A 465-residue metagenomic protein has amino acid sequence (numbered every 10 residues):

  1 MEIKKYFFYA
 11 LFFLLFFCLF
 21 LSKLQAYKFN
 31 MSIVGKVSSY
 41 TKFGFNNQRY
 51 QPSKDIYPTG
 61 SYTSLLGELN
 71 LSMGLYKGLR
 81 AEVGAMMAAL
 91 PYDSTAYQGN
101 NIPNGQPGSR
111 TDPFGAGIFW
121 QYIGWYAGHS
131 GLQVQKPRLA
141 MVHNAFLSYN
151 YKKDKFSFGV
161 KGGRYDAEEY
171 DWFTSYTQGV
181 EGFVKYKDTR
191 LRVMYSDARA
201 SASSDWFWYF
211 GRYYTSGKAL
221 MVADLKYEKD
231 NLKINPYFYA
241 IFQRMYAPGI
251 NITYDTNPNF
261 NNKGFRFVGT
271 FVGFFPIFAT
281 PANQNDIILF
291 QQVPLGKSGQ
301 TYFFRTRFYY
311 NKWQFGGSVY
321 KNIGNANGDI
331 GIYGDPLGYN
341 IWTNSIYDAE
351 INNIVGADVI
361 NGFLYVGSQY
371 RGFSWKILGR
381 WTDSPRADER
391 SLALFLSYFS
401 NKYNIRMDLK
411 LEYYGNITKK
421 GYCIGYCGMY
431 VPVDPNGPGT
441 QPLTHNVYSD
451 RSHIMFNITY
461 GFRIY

Functional and structural regions predicted by a protein language model:
S22-V160, S368, I377, F395-S397 (+2 more regions): Beta-barrel outer-membrane channel/assembly domains of diderm bacteria
F29, S61-G67, R138-H143, T174-Q178 (+7 more regions): Residues that define the transmembrane beta-barrel architecture of outer-membrane proteins
F29-V37, L79-V83, F156-V160, G182 (+10 more regions): Transmembrane beta-strands of outer-membrane beta-barrel proteins
P52-Y57, G131-Q133, Y165-E168, W208-R212 (+4 more regions): Extracellular loop and loop/strand-boundary signature of outer-membrane beta-barrel proteins
G67-M73, A145-Y151, V180-V184, A223-K229 (+7 more regions): Residues on the lipid-exposed face of transmembrane beta-strands in outer-membrane beta-barrel proteins
P91-T95, R192-K233, Y237-P248, N257-N340 (+2 more regions): Outer-membrane beta-barrel translocator/channel fold
S109-K226, K233-P236, A240-F242, L337-V355: Surface-exposed coil loops of outer-membrane beta-barrel proteins
N322-F399: C-terminal structural cap/anchor segments
